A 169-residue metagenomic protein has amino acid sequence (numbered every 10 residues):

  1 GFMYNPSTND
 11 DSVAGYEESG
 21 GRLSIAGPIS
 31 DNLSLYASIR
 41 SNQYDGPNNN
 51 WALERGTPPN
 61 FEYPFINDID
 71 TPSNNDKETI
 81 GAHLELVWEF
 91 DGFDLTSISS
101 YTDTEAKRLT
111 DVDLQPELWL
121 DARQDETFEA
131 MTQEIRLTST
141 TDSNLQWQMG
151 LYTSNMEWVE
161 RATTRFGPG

Functional and structural regions predicted by a protein language model:
G1-T71, T104-L118, D125: Periplasmic-side early beta-strands and strand-to-turn transitions of outer-membrane beta-barrels
S34, S38-R40, K77-A106, D121-G169: Face-selective signature of the C-terminal outer-membrane beta-barrel domain
